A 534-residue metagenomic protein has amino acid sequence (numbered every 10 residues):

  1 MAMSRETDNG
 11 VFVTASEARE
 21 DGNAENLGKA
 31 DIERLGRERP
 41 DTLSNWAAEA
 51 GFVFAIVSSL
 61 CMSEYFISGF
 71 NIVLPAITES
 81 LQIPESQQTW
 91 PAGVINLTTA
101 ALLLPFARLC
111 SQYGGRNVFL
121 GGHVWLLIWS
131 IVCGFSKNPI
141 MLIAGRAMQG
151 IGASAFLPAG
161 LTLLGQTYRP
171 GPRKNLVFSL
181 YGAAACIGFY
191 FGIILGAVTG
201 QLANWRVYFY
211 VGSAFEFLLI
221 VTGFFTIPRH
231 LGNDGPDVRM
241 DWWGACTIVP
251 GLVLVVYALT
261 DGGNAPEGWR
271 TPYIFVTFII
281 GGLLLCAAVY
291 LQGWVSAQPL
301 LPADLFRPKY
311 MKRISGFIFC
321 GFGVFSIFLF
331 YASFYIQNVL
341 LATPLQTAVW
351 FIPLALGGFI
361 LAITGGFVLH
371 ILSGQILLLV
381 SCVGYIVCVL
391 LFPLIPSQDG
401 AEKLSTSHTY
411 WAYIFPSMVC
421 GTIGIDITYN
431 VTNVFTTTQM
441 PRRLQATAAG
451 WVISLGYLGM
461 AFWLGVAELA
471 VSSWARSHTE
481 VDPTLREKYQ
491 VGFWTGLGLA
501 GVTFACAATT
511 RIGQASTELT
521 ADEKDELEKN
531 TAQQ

Functional and structural regions predicted by a protein language model:
M1-Y65, E79: Cytosolic juxtamembrane N-terminal segment immediately preceding the first transmembrane helix of multi-pass
A55-I56, Y65, F70-L74, Q82 (+4 more regions): Transmembrane core module of solute transporters
I77-T78, L109-S111, C133, L142 (+6 more regions): Interfacial helix-cap and linker-helix signal at transmembrane-aqueous boundaries of multi-pass secondary transporters
G93-R108, L157-L161, I352-G365: Central cavity-lining transmembrane alpha-helices of secondary-active solute carriers, predominantly the Major
L102-G115, G200, I360-L377: Helix-to-loop junctions at the C-terminal end of transmembrane segments in multipass secondary transporters
L109-W243: Helix-loop-helix hairpins in multi-pass membrane proteins, especially solute transporters
A203-G316: Hydrophobic transmembrane-helix bundles of small-molecule transporters
Q439-S477: A late C-terminal transmembrane helix in Major Facilitator Superfamily
